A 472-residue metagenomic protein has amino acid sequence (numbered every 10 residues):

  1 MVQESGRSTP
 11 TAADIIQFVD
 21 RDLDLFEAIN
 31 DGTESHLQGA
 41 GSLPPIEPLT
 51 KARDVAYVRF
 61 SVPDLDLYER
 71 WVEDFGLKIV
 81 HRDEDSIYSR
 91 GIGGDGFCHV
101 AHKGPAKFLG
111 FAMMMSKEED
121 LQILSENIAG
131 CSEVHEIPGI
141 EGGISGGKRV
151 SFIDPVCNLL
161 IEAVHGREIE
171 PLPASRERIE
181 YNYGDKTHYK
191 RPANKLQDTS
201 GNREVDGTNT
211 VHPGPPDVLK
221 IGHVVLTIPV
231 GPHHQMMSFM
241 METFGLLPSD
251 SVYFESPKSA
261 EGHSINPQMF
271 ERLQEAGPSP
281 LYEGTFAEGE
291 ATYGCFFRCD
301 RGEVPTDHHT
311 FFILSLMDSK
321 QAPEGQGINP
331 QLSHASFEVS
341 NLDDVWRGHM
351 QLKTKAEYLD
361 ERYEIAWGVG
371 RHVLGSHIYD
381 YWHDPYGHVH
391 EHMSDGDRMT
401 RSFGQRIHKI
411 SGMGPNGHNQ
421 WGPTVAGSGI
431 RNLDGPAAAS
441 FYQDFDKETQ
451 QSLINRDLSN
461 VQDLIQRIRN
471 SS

Functional and structural regions predicted by a protein language model:
V2, G6-L25, R53, Y57-G96 (+1 more regions): Core segments of cupin and vicinal oxygen chelate
V2-E47, A129-K220, I228, E261-T285 (+2 more regions): Vicinal oxygen chelate
I29-H135, G146-G147, G222, G231 (+1 more regions): The feature marks the first
R53-P63, K103-N127, E141, K148-V156 (+3 more regions): Vicinal oxygen chelate
V58-F60, W71, L77-V80, H99-K103 (+11 more regions): A structural feature that tracks compact, well-ordered secondary-structure segments with a strong bias toward
G142, R167-E168, S251, E283-A287 (+2 more regions): A conserved beta-strand-loop-helix scaffold within acyl/acetyltransferase catalytic domains
T227-P229, M237-T243, Y253, E261 (+4 more regions): Double-stranded beta-helix
G289-A291, V304-S333: Flexible internal linker/loop segments at domain or repeat junctions
